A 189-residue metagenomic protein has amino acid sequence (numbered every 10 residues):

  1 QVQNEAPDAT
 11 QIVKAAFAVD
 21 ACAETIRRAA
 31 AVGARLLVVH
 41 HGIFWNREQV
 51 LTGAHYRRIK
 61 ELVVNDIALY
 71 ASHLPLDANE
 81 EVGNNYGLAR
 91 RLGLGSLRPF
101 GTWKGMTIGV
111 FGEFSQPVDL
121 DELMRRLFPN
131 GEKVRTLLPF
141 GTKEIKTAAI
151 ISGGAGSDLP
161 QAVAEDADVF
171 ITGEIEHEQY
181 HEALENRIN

Functional and structural regions predicted by a protein language model:
Q1-N189: Hydrophobic structural segments
